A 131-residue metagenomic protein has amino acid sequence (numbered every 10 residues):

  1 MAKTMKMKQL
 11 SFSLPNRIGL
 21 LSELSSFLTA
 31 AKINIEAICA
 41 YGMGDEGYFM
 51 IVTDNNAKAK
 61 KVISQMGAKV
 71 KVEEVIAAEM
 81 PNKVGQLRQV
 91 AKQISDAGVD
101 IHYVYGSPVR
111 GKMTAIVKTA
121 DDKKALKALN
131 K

Functional and structural regions predicted by a protein language model:
M1-V84, R88-Q89, S95-K131: Structural preference for solvent-exposed beta-strand-turn elements and adjacent flexible terminal/loop segments within
